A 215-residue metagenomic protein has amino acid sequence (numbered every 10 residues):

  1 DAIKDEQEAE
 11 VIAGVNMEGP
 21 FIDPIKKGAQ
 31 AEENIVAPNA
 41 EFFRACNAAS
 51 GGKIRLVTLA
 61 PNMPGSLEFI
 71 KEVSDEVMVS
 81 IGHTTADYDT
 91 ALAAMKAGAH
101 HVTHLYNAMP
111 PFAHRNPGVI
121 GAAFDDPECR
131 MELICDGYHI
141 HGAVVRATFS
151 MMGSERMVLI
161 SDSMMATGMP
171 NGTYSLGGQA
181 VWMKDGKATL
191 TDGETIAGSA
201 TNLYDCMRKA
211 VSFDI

Functional and structural regions predicted by a protein language model:
A2-P117, G168: Histidine/acidic-residue-rich, glycine-tolerant segments that coordinate divalent metal ions
N39, S66, N116, H141 (+1 more regions): Generic structural signal for well-ordered, non-membrane alpha-helical segments in soluble metabolic enzymes
N62-P64, S80-T85, I134-R146, S150-M151 (+1 more regions): Active-site glycine- and acidic-residue-rich loops that bind and position anionic ligands or nucleotide-like cofactors
E72-D75, M95-A97, A147-M152, Y174-L176: Short, solvent-exposed amphipathic alpha-helical segments in soluble enzyme and RNA/protein-processing domains
H101, Y106-P110, H114-E132, V144 (+1 more regions): Glycine-rich, Lys/Arg-enriched anion-binding loops that position phosphate/diphosphate groups for phosphoryl
G121-L133, G137, F149-S161, A166-I215: His/Asp/Glu-enriched, well-ordered alpha-helical/loop segment that forms or immediately abuts the divalent-metal
